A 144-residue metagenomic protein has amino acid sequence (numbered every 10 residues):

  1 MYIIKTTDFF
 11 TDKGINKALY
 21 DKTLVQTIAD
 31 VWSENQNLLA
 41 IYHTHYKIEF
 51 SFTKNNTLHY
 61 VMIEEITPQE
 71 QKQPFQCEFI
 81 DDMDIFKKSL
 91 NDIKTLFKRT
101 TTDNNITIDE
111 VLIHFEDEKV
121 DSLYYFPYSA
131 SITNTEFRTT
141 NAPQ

Functional and structural regions predicted by a protein language model:
M1-D109, H114-Q144: Short helix/turn-capping signatures at newly exposed starts of structured segments
